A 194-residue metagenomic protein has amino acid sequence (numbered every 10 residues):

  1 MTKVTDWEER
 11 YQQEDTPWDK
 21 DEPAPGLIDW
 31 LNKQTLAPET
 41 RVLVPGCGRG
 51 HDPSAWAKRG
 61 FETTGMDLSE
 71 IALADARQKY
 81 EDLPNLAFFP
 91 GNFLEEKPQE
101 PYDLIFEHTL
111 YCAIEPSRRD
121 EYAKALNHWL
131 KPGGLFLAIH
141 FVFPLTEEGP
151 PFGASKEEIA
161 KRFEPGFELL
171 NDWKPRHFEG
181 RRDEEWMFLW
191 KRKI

Functional and structural regions predicted by a protein language model:
M1-L43, G48-E100, I114-I194: Class I (Rossmann-like) S-adenosyl-L-methionine-dependent methyltransferase catalytic domain, capturing the SAM-binding
D103: Conserved acidic residues
F106: A conserved beta-strand element that flanks and buttresses the S-adenosyl-L-methionine
T109-A113: Short catalytic micro-motifs in class I SAM-dependent methyltransferases
